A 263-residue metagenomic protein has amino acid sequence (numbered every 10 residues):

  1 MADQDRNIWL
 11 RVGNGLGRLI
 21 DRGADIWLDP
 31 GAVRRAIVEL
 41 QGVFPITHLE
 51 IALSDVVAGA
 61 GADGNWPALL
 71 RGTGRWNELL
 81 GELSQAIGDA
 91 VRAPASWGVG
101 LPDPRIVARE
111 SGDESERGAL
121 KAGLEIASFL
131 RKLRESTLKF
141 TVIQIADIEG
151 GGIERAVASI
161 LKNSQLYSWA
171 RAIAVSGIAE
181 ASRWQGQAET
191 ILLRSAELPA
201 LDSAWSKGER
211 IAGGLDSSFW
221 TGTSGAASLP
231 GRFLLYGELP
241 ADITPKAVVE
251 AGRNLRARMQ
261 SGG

Functional and structural regions predicted by a protein language model:
M1-A58, G222-G263: N-terminal basic, low-complexity leaders that serve as flexible interaction/assembly modules and, when applicable, as
R6-N14, R18, T47-A52, A95-L101 (+5 more regions): Hydrophobic faces of well-ordered beta-strands that scaffold small-molecule active sites in alpha/beta enzyme cores
G17-A32, R109-L124, S217-T221: Active-site mouth loops of central-metabolism enzymes
V38-P45, Q85-P94, R131-E135, L161 (+3 more regions): Acidic (Asp/Glu)-rich catalytic clusters
H48-L79, L138-I153: Glycine-rich, proline-tolerant flexible connector loops at the mouths of alpha/beta enzymes
G59-K132: Active-site-proximal, glycine-rich beta->alpha crossover segments in alpha/beta enzymes that shape flexible
A119-T141, V157, A170: Alpha/beta enzyme core
I173-G263: Catalytic-face loop-and-helix region of soluble metabolic enzyme cores
